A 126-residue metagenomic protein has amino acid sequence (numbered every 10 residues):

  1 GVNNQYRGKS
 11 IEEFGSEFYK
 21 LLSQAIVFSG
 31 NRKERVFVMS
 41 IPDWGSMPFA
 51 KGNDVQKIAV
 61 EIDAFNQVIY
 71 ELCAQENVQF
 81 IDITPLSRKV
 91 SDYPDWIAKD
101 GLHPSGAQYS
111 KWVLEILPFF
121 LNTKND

Functional and structural regions predicted by a protein language model:
G1-D126: Alpha-helical cap/lid subdomain in secreted, periplasmic, or secretory-pathway luminal O-acyl-processing enzymes
